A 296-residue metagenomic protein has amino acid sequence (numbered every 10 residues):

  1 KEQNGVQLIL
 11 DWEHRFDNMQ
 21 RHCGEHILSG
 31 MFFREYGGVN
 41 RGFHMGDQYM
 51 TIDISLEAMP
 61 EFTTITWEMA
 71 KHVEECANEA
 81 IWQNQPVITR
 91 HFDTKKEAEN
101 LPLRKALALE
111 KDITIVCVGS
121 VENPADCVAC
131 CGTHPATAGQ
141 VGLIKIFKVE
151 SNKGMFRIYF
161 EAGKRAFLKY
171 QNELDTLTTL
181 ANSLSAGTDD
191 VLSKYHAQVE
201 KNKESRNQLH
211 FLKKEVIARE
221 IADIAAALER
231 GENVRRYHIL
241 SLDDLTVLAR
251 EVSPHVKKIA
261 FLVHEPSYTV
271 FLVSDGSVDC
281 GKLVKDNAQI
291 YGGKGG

Functional and structural regions predicted by a protein language model:
E2-E13: Surface-exposed interaction regions enriched in Ser/Thr/Asp/Glu that occur as long low-complexity tracts or repetitive
W12-H22: Short pre-active-site segment immediately N-terminal to the catalytic Zn-binding motif
H14, R34-N152: Functional cores that coordinate and move charged inorganic groups
H26-L28, I52, G132, I158 (+2 more regions): Divalent metal-coordination and catalytic microenvironments
I54-E61, F160-A162, L272-G276: Short beta-strand-to-loop capping motifs
S120-V141, N233-G295: Glycine-rich, acidic loop segments that terminate in or are immediately followed by a histidine
H134-K194: A conserved active-site cap/scaffold subdomain adjacent to cofactor or substrate pockets
T178-P266, L272-V273: Hydrophobic helix-and-loop "lid/oligomerization" segment in the mid-to-C-terminal part of catalytic domains
